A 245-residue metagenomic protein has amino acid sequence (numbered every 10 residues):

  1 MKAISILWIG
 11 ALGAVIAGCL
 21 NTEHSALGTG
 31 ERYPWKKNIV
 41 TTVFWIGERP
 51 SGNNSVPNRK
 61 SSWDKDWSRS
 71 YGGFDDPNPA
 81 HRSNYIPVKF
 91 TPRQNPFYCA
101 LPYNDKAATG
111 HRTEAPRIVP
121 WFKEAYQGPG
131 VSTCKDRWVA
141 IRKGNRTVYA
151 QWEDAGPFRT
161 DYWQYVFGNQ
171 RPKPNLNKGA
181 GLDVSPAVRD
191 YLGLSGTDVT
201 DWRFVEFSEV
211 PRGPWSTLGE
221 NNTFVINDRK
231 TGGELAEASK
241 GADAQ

Functional and structural regions predicted by a protein language model:
M1-S5: Positively charged n-region of N-terminal signal peptides that target proteins for export
W8-A17: Bacterial N-terminal signal peptides
C19-A244: Secreted/periplasmic proteins
